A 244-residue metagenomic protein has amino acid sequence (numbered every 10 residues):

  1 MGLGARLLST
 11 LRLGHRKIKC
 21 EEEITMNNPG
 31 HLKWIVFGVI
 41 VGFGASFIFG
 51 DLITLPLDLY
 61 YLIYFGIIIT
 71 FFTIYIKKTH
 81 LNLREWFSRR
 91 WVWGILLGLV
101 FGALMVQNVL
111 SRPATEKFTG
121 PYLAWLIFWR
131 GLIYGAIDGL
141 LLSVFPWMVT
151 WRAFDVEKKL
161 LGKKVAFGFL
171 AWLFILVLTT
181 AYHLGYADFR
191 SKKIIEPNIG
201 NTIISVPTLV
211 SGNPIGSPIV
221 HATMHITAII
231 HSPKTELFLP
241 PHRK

Functional and structural regions predicted by a protein language model:
M1-E23: N-terminal amphipathic/basic-hydrophobic helices that include classical n-h-c signal peptides and signal-anchor
L3-L7, L11, L96-L99, L170-L173 (+1 more regions): Cleavable Sec-type N-terminal signal peptides
S9-L11, A45, F101, M105: Residue-level recognition of conserved structural "scaffold" positions that shape functional pockets and channels
R12-L13, H80, G185, S232: Short, flexible coil/linker elements and helix-boundary hinge sites characteristic of intrinsically disordered
K19-P29, R84-W86: Short, Lys/Arg-rich N-terminal segment immediately upstream of the first membrane anchor
I24-K78, W91-L97: Alpha-helical transmembrane segments in multi-pass membrane proteins
F49-P56, T79-A166, F238-H242: Juxtamembrane helix-loop-helix connectors linking adjacent transmembrane helices in multi-pass membrane enzymes
I127-K244: Transmembrane helix-loop-helix hairpins at the membrane interface of multi-pass integral membrane proteins
